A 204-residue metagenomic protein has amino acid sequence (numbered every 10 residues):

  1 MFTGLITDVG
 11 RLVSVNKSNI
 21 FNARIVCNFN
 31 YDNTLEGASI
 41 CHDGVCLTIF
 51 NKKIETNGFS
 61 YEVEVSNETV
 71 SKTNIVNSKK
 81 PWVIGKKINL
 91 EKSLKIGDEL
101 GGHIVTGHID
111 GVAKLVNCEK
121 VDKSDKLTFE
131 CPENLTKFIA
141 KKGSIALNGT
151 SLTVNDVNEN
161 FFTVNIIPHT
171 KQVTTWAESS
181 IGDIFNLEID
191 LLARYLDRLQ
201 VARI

Functional and structural regions predicted by a protein language model:
M1-I204: Conserved loop->alpha-helix
